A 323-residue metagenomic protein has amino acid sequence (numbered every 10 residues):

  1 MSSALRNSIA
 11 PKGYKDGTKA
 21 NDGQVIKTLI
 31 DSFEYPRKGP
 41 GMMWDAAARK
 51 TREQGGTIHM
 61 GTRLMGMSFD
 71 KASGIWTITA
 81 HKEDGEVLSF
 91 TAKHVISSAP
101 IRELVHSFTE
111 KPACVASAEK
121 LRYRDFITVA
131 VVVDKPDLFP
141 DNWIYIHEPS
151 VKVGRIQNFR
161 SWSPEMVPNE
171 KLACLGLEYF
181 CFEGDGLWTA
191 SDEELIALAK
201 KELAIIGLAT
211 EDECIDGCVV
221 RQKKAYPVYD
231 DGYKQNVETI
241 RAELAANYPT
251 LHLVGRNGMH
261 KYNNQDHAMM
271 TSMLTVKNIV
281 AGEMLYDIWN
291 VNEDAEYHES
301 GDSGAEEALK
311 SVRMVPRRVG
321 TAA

Functional and structural regions predicted by a protein language model:
M1-M67, I75-W76: Active-site/ligand-binding neighborhood in enzyme catalytic cores
Q24-L29, G176-E183, L253-G255: A short small-residue
P36-R37, M60-E211, V220, E238 (+2 more regions): Mid-domain catalytic core of redox enzymes that form a hydrophobic substrate pocket/lid adjacent to a catalytic redox
A48, K200, A204, V276-V280: Generic structural signal for well-ordered alpha-helical scaffold segments
K50-E53, E103, S107, N278 (+1 more regions): Active-site catalytic microenvironments for nucleophilic, acid-base chemistry
T57-H59, I215-C218, H252: General small-molecule cofactor/ligand-binding pocket signal
V220-K223, D231-A323: C-terminal lid/capping helical subdomain adjacent to the catalytic/cofactor pocket in oxidative enzymes
